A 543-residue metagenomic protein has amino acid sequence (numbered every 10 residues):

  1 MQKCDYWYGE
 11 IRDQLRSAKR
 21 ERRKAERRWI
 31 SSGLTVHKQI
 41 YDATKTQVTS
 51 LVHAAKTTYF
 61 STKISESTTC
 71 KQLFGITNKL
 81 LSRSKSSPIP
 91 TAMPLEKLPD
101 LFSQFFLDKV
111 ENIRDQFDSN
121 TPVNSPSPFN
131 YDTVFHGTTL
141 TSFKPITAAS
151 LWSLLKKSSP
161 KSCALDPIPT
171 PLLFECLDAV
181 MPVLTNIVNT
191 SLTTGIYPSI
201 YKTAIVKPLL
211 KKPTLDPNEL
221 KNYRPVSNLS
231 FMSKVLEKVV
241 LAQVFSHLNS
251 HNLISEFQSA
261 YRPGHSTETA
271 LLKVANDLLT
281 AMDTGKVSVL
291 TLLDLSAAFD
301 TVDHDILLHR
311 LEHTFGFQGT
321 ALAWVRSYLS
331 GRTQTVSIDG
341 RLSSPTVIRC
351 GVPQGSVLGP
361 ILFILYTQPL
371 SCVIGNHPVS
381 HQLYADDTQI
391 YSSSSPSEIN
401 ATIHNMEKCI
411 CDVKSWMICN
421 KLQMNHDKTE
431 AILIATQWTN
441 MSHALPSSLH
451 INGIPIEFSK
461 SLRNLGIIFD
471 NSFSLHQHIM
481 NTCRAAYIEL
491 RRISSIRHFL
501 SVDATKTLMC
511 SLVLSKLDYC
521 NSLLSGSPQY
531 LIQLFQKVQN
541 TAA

Functional and structural regions predicted by a protein language model:
M1, G453-L524: Basic, alpha-helical interaction scaffolds
M1-T91, L95, Q104: Arg/Lys-enriched, amphipathic patches
Q72-K221, S227, F231, V235 (+3 more regions): Surface-exposed loop/turn segments and immediately adjacent short secondary-structure elements within folded domains
S159-I168, V206, N218-N228, T269-H309: Conserved catalytic palm subdomain of right-hand nucleotidyl-transferase polymerases, strongest for RNA-directed enzymes
V240-Q258, D283, P360-Y391: Active-site palm subdomain of RNA-directed nucleic acid polymerases
L295-A385: Conserved polymerase palm-domain catalytic core
A297-F315, Q389-K414, S525-G526: Catalytic palm subdomain of template-directed nucleic-acid polymerases, centered on the conserved carboxylate motif
S397, K408, C419-S461: Short, conserved micro-motifs composed of acidic
